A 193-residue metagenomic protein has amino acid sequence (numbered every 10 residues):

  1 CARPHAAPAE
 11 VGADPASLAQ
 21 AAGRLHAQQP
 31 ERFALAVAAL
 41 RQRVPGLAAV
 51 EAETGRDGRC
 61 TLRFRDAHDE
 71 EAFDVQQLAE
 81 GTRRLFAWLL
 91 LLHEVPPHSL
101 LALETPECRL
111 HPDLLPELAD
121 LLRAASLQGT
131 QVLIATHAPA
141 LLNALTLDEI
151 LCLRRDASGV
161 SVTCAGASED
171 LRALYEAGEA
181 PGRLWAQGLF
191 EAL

Functional and structural regions predicted by a protein language model:
C1-P96, R183-L184, G188-F190: Phosphate-coordinating catalytic segments in nucleotide- and nucleic-acid-processing enzymes
E104-T105: Walker B catalytic acidic pair
P116-L193: C-terminal lobe/lid and adjacent interdomain/linker elements of RecA-like ASCE P-loop ATPase modules
